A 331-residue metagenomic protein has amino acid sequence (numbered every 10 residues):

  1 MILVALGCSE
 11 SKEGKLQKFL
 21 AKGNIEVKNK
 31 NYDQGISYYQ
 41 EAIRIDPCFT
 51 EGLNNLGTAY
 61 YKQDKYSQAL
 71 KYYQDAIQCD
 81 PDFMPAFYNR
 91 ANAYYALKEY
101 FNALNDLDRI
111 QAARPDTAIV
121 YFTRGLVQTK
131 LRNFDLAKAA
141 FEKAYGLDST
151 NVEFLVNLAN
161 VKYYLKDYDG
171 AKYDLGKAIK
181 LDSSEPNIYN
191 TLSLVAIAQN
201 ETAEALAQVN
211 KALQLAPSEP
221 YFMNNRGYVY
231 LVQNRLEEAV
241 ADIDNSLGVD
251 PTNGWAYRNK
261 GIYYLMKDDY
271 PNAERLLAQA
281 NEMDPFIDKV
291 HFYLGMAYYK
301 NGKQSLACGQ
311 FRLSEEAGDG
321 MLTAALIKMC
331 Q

Functional and structural regions predicted by a protein language model:
G14-C48, T58, K62, L126 (+1 more regions): Alpha-helical segment of the N-proximal tetratricopeptide repeat
K15, F292, M296-Q331: Terminal, low-structured helical/coil segments at or just beyond the last alpha-helical repeat
K15-Q17, T50-E51, M84-P85, T117-I119 (+6 more regions): Helix-start (N-cap) detector for alpha-helical repeat units in TPR-like alpha-solenoids, especially tetratricopeptide
K28-N29, K62, A96-L97, K130 (+5 more regions): Register position in tetratricopeptide repeats
I45, C79, A113, L147 (+5 more regions): Structural marker of alpha-solenoid helical repeat scaffolds
